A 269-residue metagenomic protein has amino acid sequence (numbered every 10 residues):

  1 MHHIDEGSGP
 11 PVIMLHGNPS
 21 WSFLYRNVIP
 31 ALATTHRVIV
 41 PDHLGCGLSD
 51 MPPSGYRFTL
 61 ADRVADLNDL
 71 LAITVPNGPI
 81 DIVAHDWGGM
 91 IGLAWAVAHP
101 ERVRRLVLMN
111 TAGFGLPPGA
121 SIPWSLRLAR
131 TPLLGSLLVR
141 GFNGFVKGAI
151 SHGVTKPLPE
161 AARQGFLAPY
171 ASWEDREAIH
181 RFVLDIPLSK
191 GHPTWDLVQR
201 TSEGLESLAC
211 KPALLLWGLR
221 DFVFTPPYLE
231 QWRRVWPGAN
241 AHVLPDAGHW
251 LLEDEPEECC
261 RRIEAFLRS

Functional and structural regions predicted by a protein language model:
D5-L48: Conserved HGGG/HGGXW glycine-rich cap/lid loop of the alpha/beta-hydrolase fold
S8, L219-D221, D246-G248: Acidic beta-to-alpha connecting loop that harbors the catalytic carboxylate
L15-G17, H85, W217: The conserved beta1-alpha1 loop
V40-A84, R261: Active-site loop/oxyanion-hole signature of alpha/beta-hydrolase fold enzymes
G78-A120: Conserved hydrolase catalytic core segment
P118-R181: Helix-rich cap/lid subdomain of alpha/beta-hydrolase
D175-R234: Conserved serine/cysteine hydrolase catalytic core
G238-S269: Catalytic active-site module of serine/aspartate enzymes centered on a nucleophile-bearing elbow/loop
